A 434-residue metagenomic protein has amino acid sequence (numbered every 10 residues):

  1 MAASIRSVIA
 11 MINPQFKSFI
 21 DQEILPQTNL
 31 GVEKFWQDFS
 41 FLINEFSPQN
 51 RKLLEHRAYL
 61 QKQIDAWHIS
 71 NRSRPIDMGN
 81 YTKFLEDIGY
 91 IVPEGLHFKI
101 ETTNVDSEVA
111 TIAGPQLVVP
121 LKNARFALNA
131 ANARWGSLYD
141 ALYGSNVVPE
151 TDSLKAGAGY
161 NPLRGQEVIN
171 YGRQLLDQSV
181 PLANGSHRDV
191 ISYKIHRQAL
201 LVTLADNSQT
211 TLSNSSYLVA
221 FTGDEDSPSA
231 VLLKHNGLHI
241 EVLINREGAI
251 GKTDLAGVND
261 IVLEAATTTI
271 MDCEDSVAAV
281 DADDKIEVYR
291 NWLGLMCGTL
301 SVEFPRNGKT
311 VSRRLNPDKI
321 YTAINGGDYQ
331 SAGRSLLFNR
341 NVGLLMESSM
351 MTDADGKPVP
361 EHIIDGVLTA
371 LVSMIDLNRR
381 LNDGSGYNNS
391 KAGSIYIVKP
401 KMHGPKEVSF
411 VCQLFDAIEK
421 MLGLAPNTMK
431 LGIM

Functional and structural regions predicted by a protein language model:
A2, T82-K83, D87-F410, D416-A425 (+1 more regions): Catalytic alpha/beta active-site cores
A2-P75, G79-V92: N-terminal-proximal low-complexity accessory segments that begin disordered and transition into the first
